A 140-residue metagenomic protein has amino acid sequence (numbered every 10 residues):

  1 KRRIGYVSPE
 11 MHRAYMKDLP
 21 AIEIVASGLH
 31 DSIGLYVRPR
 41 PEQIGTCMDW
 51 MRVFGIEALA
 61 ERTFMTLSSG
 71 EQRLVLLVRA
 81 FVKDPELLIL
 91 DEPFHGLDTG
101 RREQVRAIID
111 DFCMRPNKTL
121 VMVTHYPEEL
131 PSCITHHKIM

Functional and structural regions predicted by a protein language model:
K17-G34: Q-loop/switch helix immediately C-terminal to the Walker
A26, P41-L59: Conserved ABC ATPase "signature" region
T63-L67, E71: Conserved ABC ATPase signature
L77: Hydrophobic anchor residue at the start of the ABC signature
D84: Conserved catalytic motifs of ABC-family nucleotide-binding domains
L88-E92: Catalytic Walker B motif of ABC-type/P-loop ATPase nucleotide-binding domains
T99-R101: Helix N-cap at the start of a conserved alpha-helix in ABC-type nucleotide-binding domains
